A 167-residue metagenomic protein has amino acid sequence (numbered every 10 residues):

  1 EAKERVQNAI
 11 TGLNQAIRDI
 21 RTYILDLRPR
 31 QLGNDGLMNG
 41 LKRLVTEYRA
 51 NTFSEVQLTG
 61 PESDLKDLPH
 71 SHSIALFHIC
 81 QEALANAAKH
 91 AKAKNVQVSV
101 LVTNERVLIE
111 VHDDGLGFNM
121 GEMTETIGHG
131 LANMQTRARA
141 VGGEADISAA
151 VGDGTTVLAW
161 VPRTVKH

Functional and structural regions predicted by a protein language model:
E1-H167: Coiled-coil dimerization/phosphotransfer module
